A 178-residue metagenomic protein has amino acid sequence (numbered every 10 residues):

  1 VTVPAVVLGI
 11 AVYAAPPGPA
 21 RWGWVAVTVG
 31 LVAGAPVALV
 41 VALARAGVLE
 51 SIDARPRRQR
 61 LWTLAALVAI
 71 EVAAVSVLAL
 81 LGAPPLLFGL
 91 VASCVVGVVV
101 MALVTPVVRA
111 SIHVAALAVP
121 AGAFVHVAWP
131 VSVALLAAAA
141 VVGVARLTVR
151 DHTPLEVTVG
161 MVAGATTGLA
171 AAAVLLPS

Functional and structural regions predicted by a protein language model:
V1-A14: The first (N-terminal) embedded transmembrane alpha-helix
P4-A5, V32-V41, E71-S76, G97-A102 (+2 more regions): Transmembrane alpha-helical segments of multi-pass membrane transport proteins and ion-pumping complexes
A11-G23: Short, hydrophobic transmembrane alpha-helix segments
A20-A35, S93: Alpha-helical transmembrane segments
V41-L49, V75-F88: Transmembrane alpha-helix boundary signature
E50-L67: Juxtamembrane helix-capping/reentrant segments at transmembrane boundaries
T63-V72, V91-V96: Mid-membrane cores of alpha-helical transmembrane segments in multi-pass membrane proteins, especially transporters
P84-S178: Membrane-embedded catalytic cores of phosphoryl/pyrophosphoryl-handling enzymes
